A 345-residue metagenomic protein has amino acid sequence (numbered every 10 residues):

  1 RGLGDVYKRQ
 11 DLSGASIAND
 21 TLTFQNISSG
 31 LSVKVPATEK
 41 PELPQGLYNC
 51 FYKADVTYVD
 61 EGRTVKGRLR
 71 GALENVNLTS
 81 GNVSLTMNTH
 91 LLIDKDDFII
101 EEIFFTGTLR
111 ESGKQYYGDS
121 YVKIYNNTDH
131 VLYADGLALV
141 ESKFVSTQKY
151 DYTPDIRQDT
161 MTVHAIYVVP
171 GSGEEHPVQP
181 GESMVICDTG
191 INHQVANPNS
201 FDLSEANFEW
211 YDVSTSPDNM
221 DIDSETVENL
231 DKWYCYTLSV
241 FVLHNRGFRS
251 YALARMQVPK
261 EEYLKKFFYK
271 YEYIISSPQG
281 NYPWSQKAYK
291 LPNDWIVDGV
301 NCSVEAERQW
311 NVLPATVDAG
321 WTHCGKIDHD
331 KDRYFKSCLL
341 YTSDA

Functional and structural regions predicted by a protein language model:
G2-Q10, Y341-A345: Conserved small/polar residues in nucleotide/adenosyl-binding loops
R9-S29, L132-G136: Short, ordered, surface-exposed loop/turn motifs in non-cytosolic proteins
L31-L43: Short, surface-exposed beta-strand/beta-hairpin micro-motifs centered on an aromatic residue
P44-E61: A short, solvent-exposed beta-strand micro-motif common in secreted/extracellular proteins
V56-H90: Structured interaction patches on ligand/partner-binding surfaces of diverse proteins
H90-S146, C235-L238, V242-L253, V258-Y271: A structural motif detector for short, solvent-exposed N-terminal "entry" segments of globular domains
G136-V168: The feature marks short-to-medium sequence segments in extracytoplasmic or secretory-pathway proteins
D159-S343: Solvent-exposed beta-edge/loop recognition patches
